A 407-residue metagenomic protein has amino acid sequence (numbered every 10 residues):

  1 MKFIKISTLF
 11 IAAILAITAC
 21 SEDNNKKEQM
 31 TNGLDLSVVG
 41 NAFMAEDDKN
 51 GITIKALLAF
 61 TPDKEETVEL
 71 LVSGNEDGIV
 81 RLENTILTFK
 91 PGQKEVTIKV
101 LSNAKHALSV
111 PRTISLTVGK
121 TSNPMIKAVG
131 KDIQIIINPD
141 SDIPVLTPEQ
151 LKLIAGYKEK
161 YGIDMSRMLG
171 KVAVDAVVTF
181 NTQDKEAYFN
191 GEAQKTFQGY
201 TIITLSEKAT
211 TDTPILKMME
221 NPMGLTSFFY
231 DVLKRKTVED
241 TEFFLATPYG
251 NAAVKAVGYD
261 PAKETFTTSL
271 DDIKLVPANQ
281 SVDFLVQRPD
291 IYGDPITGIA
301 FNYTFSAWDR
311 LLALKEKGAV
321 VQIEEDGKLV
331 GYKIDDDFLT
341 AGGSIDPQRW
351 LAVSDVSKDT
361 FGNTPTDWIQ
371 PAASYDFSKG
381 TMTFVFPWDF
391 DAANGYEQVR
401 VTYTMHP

Functional and structural regions predicted by a protein language model:
M1-S7: Bacterial N-terminal signal peptides that target proteins for export
F10: An extended, acidic, His-containing surface patch that forms the Zn2+-binding/catalytic region of metallohydrolases
A16-A19: C-terminal motif of bacterial Sec signal peptides marking the signal peptidase cleavage site
S21-F180, V399-P407: Acidic/polar, low-complexity intrinsically disordered N-terminal segments immediately downstream of a Sec signal
V145-P407: Ser/Thr/Gly/Pro-rich, low-complexity flexible regions
